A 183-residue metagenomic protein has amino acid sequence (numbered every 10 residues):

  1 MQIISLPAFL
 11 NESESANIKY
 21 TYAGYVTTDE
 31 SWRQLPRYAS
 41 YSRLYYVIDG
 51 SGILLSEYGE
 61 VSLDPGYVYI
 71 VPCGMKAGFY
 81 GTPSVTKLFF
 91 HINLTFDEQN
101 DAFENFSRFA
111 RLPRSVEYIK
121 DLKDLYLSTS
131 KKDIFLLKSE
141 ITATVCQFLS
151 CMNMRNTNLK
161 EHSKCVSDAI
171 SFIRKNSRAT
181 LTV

Functional and structural regions predicted by a protein language model:
M1-S62, G81, Q99, F106-A110: Generic protein-terminus/edge-of-domain signal
A23, T28, G74, T95 (+1 more regions): Flexible loop residues that form catalytic and substrate-binding hotspots at small-molecule/glycan-binding clefts
D29-W32, P65-G66, P72-G74, S84: Tight coil/turn sites that cap or link beta-strands
D49, S84, V166: ATP/adenylate-binding site constellation spanning eukaryotic-like Ser/Thr protein kinases, ABC-transporter
E60, C73-D97: Ligand-binding loop in jelly-roll beta-barrel domains
E98-S163, S167-R174: Amphipathic alpha-helical segments enriched in hydrophobic/aromatic residues interleaved with Lys/Arg
N176-L181: Short helix/strand-capping hinge loops at secondary-structure junctions that flank key functional elements
